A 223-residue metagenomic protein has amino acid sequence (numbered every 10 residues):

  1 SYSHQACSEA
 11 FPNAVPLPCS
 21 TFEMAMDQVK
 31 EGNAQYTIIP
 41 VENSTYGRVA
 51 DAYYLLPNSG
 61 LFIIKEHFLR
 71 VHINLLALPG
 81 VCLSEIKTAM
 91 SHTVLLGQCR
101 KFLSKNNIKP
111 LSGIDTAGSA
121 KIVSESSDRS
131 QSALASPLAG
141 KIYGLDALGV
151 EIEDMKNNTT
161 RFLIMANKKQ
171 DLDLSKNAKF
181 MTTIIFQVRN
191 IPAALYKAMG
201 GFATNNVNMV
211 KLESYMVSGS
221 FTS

Functional and structural regions predicted by a protein language model:
S1-S223: Domain-level signature for soluble enzymes in the chorismate/prephenate branch of the shikimate pathway
